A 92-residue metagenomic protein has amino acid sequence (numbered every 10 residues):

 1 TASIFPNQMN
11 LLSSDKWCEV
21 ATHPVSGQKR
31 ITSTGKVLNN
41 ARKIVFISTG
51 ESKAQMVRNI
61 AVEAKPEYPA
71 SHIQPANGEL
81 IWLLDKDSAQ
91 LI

Functional and structural regions predicted by a protein language model:
T1-I92: Conserved phosphate- and dinucleotide-binding cores of soluble alpha/beta proteins, encompassing both enzyme active
